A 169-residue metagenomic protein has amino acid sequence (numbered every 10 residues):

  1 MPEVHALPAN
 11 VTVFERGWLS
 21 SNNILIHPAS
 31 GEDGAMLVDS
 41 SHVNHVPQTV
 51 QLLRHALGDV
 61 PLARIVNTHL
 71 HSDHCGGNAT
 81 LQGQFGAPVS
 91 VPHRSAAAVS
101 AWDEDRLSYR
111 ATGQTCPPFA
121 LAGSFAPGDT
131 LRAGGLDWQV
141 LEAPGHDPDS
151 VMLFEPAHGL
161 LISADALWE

Functional and structural regions predicted by a protein language model:
M1-P2, S21-N23, G86, A126-T130 (+1 more regions): Short, acidic/polar N-cap/turn motifs at the starts of alpha helices
P2-L57, M152-S163: Conserved beta-strand hairpin/beta-sheet module of binuclear metal-dependent hydrolase folds, prominently
H5-V11, Y109-G113, G134-L136: Short Pro/Gly-enriched beta-strand edge/turn motifs at strand-loop
V13, M36-D39, P61-N67, V140-E142: Short catalytic-loop micro-motif centered on adjacent basic/acidic residues
F14-R16, Q114, A120-A122, E142-P144: Short Gly/Pro-enriched turn/cap motifs at secondary-structure boundaries
L25, G128-E155, L160: Core dinuclear metal-dependent hydrolase active-site scaffold
S40-H42, L70, R94-S95, H146-D147 (+2 more regions): Active-site metal-binding loops of divalent metal-dependent hydrolases
H42-P47, Q51-A133: Active-site HxH/HxHxD metal-binding segment of metal-dependent hydrolases
